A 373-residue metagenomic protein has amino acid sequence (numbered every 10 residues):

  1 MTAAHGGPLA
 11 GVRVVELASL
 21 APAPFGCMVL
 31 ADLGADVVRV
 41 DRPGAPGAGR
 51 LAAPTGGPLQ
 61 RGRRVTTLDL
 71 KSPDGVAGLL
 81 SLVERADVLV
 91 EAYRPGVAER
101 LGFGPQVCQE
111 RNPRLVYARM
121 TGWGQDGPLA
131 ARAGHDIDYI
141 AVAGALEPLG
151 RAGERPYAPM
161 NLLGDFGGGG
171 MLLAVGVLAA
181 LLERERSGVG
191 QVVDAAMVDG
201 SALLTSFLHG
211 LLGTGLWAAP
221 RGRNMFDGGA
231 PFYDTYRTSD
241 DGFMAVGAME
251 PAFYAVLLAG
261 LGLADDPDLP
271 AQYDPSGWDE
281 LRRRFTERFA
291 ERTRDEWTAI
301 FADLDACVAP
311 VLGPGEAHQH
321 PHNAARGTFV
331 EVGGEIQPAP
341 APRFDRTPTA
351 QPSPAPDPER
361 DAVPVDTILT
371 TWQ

Functional and structural regions predicted by a protein language model:
M1-V189, V332, S353-Q373: N-terminal helix-loop segment corresponding to the beta1-alpha1 unit of nucleotide/adenylate-binding folds
V37, A302-E316, Q373: Short, well-structured beta-strand/strand-turn elements
G44, W123-G124, M197-A202, D240-G242 (+2 more regions): Glycine-rich beta-alpha junction loops
G47-G56, P314-R360: Active-site-adjacent capping/gating segments
A143, G169-G190, L203, F207-T214 (+1 more regions): Oxidoreductase and adenylate-handling cofactor-binding alpha/beta cores
Y157-G168, G190-V192, R223-D227, P231-Y233 (+2 more regions): A short glycine-threonine-serine/GTX helix/turn-capping micro-motif
F232-L304, V308, I368-T371: Aromatic-enriched alpha-helical interface/lid elements that frame and gate functional surfaces
T238-G242, R294-D295, A339-Q373: An anion-binding loop in the catalytic cleft
